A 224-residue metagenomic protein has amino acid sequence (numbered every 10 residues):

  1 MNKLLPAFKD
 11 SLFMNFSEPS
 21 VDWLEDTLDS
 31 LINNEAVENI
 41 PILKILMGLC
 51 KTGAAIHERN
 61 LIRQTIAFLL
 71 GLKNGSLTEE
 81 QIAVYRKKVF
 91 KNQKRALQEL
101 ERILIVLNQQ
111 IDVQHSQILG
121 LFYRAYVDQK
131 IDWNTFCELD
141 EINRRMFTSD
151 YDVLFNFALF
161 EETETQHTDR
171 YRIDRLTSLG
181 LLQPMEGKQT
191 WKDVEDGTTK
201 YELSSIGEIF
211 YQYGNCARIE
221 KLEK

Functional and structural regions predicted by a protein language model:
L4, P19-D26, E38, I42 (+7 more regions): Residue-level signal for well-ordered alpha-helical segments
L4-A67: Membrane-inserting effector segments that mediate pore formation, membrane fusion, or transient membrane insertion
S11, S17-S20, S30, S76 (+4 more regions): Generic serine detector
P41, I45-G48, A67-L70, R86 (+5 more regions): Short, surface-exposed, charged/polar-biased interaction segments
G53-I56, Q81, Y85, A158-E162 (+1 more regions): Generic preference for flexible, low-structure residues
E58-I131: Membrane-proximal, non-transmembrane interface segments of integral membrane proteins
R102-K224: Long, helix-rich, hydrophobic modules that act as membrane-proximal anchors or helical bundle/coiled-coil regulators
